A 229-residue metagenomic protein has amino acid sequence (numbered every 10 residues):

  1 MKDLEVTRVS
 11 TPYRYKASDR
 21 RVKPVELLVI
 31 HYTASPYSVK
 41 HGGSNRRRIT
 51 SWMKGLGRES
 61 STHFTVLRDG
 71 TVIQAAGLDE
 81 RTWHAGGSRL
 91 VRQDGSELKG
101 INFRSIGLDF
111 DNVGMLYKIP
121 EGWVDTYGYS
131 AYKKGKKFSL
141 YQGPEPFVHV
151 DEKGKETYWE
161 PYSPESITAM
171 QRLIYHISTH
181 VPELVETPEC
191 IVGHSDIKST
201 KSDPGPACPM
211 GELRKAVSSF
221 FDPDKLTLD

Functional and structural regions predicted by a protein language model:
M1-N102: N-terminal catalytic cores of peptidoglycan-degrading enzymes
M1-V6, R21-V22, F103, D111-D229: Basic/polar, cationic surfaces and motifs that engage anionic cell-wall and phosphate/carboxylate ligands
I30, L108, H194: Conserved, mostly hydrophobic/aromatic
